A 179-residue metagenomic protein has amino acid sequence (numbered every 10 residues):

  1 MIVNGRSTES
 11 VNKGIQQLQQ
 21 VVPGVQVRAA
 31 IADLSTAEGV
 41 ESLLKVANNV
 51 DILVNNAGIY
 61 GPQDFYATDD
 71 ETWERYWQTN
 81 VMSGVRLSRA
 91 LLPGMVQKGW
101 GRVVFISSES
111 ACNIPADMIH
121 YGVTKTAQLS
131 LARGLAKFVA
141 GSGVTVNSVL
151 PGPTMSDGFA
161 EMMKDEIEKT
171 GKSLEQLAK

Functional and structural regions predicted by a protein language model:
M1-K13: Conserved glycine-rich Rossmann-like NAD(P)H-binding loop of the short-chain dehydrogenase/reductase
T8, C112, V146, L150-E161: Short, flexible catalytic-loop segment of classical short-chain dehydrogenase/reductase
D51, I59, Y66-V85, W100 (+2 more regions): Catalytic Tyr-X3-Lys loop
T68, I114-G122, G134, M162: Active-site loop-to-helix junction immediately N-terminal to the catalytic Tyr of the SDR YXXXK motif in Rossmann-fold
S88, T124, A132: Active-site helix of classical SDR
P93, K137-F138: Alpha-helical segment proximal to the catalytic Tyr-Lys
S108: Residue(s) in the substrate-gating loop at a strand-loop-helix junction that position the organic substrate next
G141, T154-K179: A glycine/serine/threonine-rich, flexible loop-to-helix segment that serves as the NAD(P) cofactor-binding "lid"
